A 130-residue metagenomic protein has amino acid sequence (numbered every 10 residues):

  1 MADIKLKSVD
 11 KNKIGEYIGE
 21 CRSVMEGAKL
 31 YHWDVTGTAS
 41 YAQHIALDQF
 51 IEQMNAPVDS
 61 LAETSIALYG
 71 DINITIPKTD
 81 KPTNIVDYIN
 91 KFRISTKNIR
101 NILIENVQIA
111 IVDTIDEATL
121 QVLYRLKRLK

Functional and structural regions predicted by a protein language model:
A2-V24, I85: Disorder-to-helix initiation segments
E16-G19, S23, Q49-A56, D87 (+2 more regions): DHp/HisKA dimerization-phosphoacceptor four-helix bundle of two-component histidine kinases and homologous
Y17-V35, L61-T64, F92-I99, A118-K130: Long, well-ordered alpha-helical segments
V24-Q49, I102-N106: Helix-loop segments that flank and shape redox-cofactor active sites
Y41-N73: Conserved alpha-helical segments that form or flank metal/cofactor-binding pockets of metalloenzymes
I76-K127: Acidic/histidine-rich alpha-helical segments that form the ligand environment of transition-metal centers
